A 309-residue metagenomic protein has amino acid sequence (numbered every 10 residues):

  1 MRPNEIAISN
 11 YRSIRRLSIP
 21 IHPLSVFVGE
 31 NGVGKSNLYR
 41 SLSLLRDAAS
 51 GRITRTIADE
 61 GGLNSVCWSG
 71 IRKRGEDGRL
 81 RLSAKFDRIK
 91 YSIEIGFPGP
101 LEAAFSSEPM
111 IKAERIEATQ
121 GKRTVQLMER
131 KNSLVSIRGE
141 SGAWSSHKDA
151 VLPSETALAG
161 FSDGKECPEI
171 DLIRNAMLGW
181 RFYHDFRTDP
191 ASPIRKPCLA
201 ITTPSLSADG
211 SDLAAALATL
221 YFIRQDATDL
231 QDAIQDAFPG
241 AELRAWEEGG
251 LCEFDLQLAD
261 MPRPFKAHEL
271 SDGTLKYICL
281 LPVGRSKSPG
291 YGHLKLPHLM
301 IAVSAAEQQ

Functional and structural regions predicted by a protein language model:
M1-G51, G240, E248-Q309: Switch/communication elements of ASCE P-loop NTPase nucleotide-binding domains
N4, L17, L80-L82, Y91 (+2 more regions): Hydrophobic residues positioned within well-ordered beta-strands of beta-sheet architectures
A7, R115-I116, R181-H184, E242-R244 (+1 more regions): Residues embedded in well-ordered beta-strands within globular domains across many folds
N10, S83-F86, A118-Q120, L256-D260: Short acidic, glycine-rich loop/turn motifs
R40-S106: Conserved P-loop NTP-binding catalytic core
R81, D87-D232: Electropositive, glycine-dotted interaction segments that contact anionic polymers or phosphate-rich ligands
Q235-E242: Short secondary-structure junctions
